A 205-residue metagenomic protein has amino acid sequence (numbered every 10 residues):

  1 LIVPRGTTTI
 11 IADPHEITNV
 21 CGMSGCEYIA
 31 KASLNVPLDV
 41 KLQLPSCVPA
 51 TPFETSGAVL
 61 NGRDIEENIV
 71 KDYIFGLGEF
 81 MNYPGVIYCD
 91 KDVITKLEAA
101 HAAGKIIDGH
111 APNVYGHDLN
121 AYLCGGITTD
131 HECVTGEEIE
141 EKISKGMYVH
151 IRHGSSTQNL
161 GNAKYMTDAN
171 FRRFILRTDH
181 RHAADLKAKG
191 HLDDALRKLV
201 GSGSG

Functional and structural regions predicted by a protein language model:
I2-G104: Divalent-metal coordination cores built from histidine and acidic residues
T7-T8, Y73-I74, G104, A121-T129 (+2 more regions): Glycine-enriched alpha-helix->loop->beta-strand junction motifs that scaffold or abut catalytic
I10-A12, V40-L44, F75-E79, I107-G109 (+3 more regions): Hydrophobic faces of well-ordered beta-strands that scaffold small-molecule active sites in alpha/beta enzyme cores
C21-G25, T51-G57, Y88-D92, D118-Y122 (+3 more regions): Short acidic, glycine/serine/threonine-rich loops at helix termini
S33, G85, S144, Y148-S155 (+2 more regions): Polyanionic/metal-chelating signatures
E79-E137, H153-T157: Divalent metal-binding pocket/active-site signature
Y165-G205: His/Asp/Glu-enriched, well-ordered alpha-helical/loop segment that forms or immediately abuts the divalent-metal
